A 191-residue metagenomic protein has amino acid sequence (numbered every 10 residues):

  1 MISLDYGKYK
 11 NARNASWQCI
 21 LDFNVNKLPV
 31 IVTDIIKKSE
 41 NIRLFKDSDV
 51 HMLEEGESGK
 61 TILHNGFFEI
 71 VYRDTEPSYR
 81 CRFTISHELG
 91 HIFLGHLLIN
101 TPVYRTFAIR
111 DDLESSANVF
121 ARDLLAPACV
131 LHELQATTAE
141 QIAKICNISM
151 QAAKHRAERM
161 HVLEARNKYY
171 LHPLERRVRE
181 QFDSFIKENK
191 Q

Functional and structural regions predicted by a protein language model:
M1-Q191: Active-site hotspot residues in diverse enzymes, especially metal/ion-binding acidic/histidine motifs
